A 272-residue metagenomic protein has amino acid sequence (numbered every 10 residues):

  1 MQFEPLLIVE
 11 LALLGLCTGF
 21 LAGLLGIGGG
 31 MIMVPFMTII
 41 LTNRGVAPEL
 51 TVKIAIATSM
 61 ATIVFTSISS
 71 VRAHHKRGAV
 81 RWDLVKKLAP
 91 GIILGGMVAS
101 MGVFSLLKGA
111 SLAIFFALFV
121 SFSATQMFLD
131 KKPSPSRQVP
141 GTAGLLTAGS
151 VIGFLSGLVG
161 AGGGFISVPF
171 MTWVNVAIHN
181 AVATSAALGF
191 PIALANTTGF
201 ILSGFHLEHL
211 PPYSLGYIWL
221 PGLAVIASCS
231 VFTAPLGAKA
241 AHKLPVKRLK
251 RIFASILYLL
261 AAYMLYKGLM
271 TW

Functional and structural regions predicted by a protein language model:
M1-L25, I32, T38-K53, S67-I152 (+4 more regions): Juxtamembrane transmembrane-helix boundary motif
A22-M31, S156-G164: Short helix-coil transition sites and intra-membrane helix breaks within transmembrane domains of multi-pass
S59, T184-L188, I256: Hydrophobic alpha-helical segments of secondary membrane carriers
V139, L158, G164, F190-L194: Accessory recognition modules or surfaces
T147-F170: Hydrophobic, aromatic-rich membrane-embedded alpha-helical segments
F165-I166, A177-N180: Short, structured loop/turn "capping" segments at alpha-beta junctions
A183-I201: Hydrophobic alpha-helical transmembrane segments of multi-pass integral membrane proteins, especially transporters
